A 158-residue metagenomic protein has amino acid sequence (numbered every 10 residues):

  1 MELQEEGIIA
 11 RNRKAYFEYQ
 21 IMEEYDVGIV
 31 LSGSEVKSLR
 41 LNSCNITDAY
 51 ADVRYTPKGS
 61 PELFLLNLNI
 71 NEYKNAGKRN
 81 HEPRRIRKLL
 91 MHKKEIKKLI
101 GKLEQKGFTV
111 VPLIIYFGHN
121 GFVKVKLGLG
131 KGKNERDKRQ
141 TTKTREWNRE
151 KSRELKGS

Functional and structural regions predicted by a protein language model:
M1-S158: Ribosome-associated RNA-binding proteins
